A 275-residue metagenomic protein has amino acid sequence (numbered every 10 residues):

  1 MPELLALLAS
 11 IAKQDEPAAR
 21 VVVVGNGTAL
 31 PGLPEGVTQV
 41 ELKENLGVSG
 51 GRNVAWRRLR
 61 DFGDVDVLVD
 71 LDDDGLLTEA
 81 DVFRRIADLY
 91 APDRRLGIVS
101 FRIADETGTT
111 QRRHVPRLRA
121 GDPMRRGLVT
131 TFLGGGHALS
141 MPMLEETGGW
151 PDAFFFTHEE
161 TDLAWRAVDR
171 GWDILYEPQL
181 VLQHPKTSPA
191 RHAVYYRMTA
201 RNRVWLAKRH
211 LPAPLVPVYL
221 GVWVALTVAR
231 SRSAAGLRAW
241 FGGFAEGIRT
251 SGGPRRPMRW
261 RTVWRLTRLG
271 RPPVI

Functional and structural regions predicted by a protein language model:
A9-A18: Short, acidic, metal-binding catalytic loop of nucleotide-sugar glycosyltransferases
S10, V23-G32, L76: A conserved acidic beta->alpha catalytic loop
L42-F62: Glycine-rich, basic loop-to-helix element that forms the pyrophosphate-binding segment of sugar-nucleotide handling
D64-L76: Short beta-strand-to-loop acidic/aromatic patch adjacent to the donor-nucleotide binding site
E79-Q111: Conserved donor NDP-sugar-binding/catalytic core segment of glycosyltransferases
T131-L139, M143-G148, A153-V181: A short, conserved alpha-helix in the catalytic core of glycosyltransferases
R170-V194, W205-L206: Active-site donor/metal-binding and catalytic loop motifs of nucleotide-sugar-dependent glycosylation enzymes
M198, A213-I275: Non-catalytic, C-terminal membrane-associated alpha-helical segments of glycosyltransferases
